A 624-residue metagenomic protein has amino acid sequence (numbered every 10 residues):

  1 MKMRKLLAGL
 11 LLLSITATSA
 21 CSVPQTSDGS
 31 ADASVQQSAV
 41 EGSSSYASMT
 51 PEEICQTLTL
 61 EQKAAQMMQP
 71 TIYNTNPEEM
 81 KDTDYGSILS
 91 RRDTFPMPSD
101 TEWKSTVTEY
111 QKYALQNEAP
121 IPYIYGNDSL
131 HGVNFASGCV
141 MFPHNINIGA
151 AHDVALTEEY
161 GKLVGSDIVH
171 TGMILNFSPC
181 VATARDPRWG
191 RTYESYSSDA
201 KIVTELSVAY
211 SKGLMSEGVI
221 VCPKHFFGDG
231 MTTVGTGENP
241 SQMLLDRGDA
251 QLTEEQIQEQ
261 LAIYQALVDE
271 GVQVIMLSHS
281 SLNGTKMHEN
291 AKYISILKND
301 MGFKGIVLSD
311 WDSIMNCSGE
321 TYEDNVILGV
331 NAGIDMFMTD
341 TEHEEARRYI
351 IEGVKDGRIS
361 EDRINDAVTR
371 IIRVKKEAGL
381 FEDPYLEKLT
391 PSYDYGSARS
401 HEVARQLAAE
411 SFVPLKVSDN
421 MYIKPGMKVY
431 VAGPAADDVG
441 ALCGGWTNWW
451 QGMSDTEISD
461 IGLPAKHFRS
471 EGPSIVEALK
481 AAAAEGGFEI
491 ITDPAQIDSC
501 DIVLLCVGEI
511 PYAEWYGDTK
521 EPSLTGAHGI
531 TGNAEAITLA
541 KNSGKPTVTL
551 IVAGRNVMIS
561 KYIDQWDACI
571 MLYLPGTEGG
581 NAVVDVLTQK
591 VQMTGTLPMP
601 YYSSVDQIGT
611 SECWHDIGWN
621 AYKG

Functional and structural regions predicted by a protein language model:
R4-L12: Sec-dependent signal peptide recognition, specifically the positively charged N-region followed immediately by
A17-A20: C-terminal motif of bacterial Sec signal peptides marking the signal peptidase cleavage site
S22-G624: Glycoside hydrolase catalytic-domain context in secreted enzymes
